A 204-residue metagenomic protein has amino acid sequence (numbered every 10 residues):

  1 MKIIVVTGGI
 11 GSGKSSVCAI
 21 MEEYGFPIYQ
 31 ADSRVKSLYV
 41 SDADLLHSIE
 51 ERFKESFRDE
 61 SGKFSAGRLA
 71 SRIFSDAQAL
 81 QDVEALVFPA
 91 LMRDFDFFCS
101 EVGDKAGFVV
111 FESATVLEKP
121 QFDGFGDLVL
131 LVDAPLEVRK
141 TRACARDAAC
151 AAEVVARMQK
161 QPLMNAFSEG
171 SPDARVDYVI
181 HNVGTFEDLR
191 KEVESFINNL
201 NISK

Functional and structural regions predicted by a protein language model:
V6: Hydrophobic anchor at the beta1->P-loop junction of P-loop NTPases
G9, M21: P-loop (Walker A) phosphate-binding loop of NTP-binding proteins
S12: ATP-binding Walker
S15: Walker A/P-loop
E22-A31, A43-D44: Post-Walker A helix-loop "phosphate-sensing" segment adjacent to the P-loop in P-loop NTPases
S33-G107: ATP-dependent small-molecule kinase phosphotransfer cores that center on conserved nucleotide phosphate-binding segments
D94-G103, V109-A145: ATP-dependent NMP and nucleoside kinases share a basic, alpha-helical "lid"
F95, D123-G124, A145-N199: Small-molecule kinase domains that catalyze NTP-dependent phosphoryl transfer to phosphate-bearing small molecules
